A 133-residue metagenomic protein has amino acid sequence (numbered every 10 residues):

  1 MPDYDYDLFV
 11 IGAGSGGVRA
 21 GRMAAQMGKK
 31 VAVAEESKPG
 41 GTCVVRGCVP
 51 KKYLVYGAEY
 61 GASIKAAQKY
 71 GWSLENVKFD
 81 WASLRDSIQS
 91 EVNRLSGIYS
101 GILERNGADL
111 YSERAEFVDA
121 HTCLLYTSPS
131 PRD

Functional and structural regions predicted by a protein language model:
P2-Y6, R22-K29, A34-S128, R132: Glycine-rich flavin
G12-G14, E36: Glycine-rich Rossmann-fold phosphate-binding loop(s) that bind the pyrophosphate of adenine dinucleotide cofactors
G17: N-terminal Rossmann-fold NAD(P) dinucleotide-binding loop
